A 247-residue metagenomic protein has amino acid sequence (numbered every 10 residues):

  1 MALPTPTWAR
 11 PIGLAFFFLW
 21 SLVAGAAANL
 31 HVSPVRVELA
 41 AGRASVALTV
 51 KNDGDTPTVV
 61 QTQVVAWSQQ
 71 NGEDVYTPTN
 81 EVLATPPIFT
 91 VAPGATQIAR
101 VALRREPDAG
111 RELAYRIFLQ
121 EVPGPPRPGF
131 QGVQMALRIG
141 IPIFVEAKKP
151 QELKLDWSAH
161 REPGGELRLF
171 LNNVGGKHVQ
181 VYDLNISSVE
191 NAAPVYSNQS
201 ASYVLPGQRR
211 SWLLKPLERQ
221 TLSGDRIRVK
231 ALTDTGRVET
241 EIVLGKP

Functional and structural regions predicted by a protein language model:
M1-W8: N-terminal secretory signal peptides that target proteins for export/translocation
P11-V23: Bacterial N-terminal signal peptides
A27-D53, Q151-E166, A201: Beta-sheet-dominated interaction scaffolds and their linkers
V50-G54, F170-G175: Asparagine-centered strand-capping/turn motif at beta-strand->loop junctions
T56-V64, H178-N185: Short, hydrophobic/aromatic beta-strand segments
A66-T79, P126, S187-N198: Short aromatic-acidic-glycine turn motif
V75-P107, P194-Q220: Intrinsically disordered, low-complexity Pro/Gly/Ser/Thr-rich segments with frequent PxxP/GP/PP motifs and embedded
R105-P150, R219-P247: Terminal connector regions
